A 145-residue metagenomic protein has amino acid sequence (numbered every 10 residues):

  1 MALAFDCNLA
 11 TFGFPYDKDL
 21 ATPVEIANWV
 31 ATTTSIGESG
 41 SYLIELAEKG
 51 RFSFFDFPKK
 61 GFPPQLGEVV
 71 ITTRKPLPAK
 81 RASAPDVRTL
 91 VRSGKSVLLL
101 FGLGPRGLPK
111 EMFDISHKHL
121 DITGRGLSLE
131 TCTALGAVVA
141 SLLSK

Functional and structural regions predicted by a protein language model:
M1-R74, L142-L143: RNA substrate-binding interface of SAM-dependent RNA methyltransferases
D6-C7, L66-G67, G94-K95, I115-H117: Short, well-ordered alpha-helix to beta-strand connector turns
F14-D17, P105, G124-R125: Short, ordered loop/turn segments at secondary-structure junctions
A21-I26, S83-A84, T133-A134: Short secondary-structure transition/capping segments
F54, K80-A84, T131: Amphipathic coiled-coil/heptad-repeat helices and related helical stalk/stem segments that mediate oligomerization
F57-G61, L77-A79, G126-L129: A short acidic, often aromatic-flanked loop/helix-cap motif at beta-alpha or helix-coil junctions that lines enzyme
T73-K110: Long, charge-patterned amphipathic alpha-helical coiled-coil/hairpin "stalk" segments used as oligomerization
K110-K145: Structured adenosyl-cofactor binding patch, chiefly the S-adenosyl-L-methionine
